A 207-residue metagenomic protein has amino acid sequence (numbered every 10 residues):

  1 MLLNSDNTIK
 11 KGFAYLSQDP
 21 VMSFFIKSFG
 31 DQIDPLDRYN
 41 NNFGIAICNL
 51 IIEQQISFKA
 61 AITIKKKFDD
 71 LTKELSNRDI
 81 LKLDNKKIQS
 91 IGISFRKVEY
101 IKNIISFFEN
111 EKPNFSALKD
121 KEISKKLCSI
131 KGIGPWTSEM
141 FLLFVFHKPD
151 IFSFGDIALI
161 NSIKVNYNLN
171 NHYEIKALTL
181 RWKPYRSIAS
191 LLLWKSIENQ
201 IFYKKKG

Functional and structural regions predicted by a protein language model:
M1-R38, V98-K102, A117-E122, P135-G207: C-terminal accessory module of base-excision DNA glycosylases/AP lyases that mediates lesion recognition and DNA
V21-F25, I56-S57, A61-K131, R181-K183: Alpha-helical ds-nucleic-acid-binding substructure associated with the helix-hairpin-helix region of base-excision DNA
I33-L36, I47, I88-I91: Amphipathic alpha-helical segments that form the core helices of the histone-fold
N40-Q55: Alpha-helical scaffold segments that form or flank carboxylate-/histidine-based iron centers
N49, Q89, E111, H147 (+1 more regions): Conserved short-loop catalytic and cofactor-binding motifs
L50, K66, K125, N161 (+1 more regions): Active-site phosphate/pyrophosphate- and oxyanion-stabilizing loops and adjacent acidic/basic residues in soluble
Q54, D70-L71, N161, V165: Transmembrane helix-loop junction
